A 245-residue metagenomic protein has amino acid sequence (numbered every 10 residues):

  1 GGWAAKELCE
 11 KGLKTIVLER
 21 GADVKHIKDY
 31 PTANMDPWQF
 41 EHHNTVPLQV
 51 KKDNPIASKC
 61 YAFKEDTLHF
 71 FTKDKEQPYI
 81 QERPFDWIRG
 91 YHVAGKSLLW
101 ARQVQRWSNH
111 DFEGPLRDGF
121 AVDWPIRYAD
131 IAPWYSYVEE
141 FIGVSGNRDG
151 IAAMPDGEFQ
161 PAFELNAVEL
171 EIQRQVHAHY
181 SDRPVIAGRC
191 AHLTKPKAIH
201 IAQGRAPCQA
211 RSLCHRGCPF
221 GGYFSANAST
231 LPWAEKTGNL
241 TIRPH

Functional and structural regions predicted by a protein language model:
G1, D23-I27, W107, L193-P196: Flexible loop/turn segments at secondary-structure boundaries
W3-L13, T237: A short, Lys/Arg-enriched amphipathic alpha-helix followed by its capping loop at the start of a domain
E7, E19, E41, E139: Acidic-residue sensor for enzyme active/binding pockets
C9-P31: Glycine-rich FAD pyrophosphate-binding loop
T15, A33-M35, S108-N109, F141: Hydrophobic alpha-helical segments
Y30-V46: Acidic, Ser/Thr-rich peripheral helices and adjacent loops at domain boundaries
H42-F71, E76-D86, Y91-H92, W100-D111 (+1 more regions): Conserved redox-cofactor binding core of oxidoreductases
